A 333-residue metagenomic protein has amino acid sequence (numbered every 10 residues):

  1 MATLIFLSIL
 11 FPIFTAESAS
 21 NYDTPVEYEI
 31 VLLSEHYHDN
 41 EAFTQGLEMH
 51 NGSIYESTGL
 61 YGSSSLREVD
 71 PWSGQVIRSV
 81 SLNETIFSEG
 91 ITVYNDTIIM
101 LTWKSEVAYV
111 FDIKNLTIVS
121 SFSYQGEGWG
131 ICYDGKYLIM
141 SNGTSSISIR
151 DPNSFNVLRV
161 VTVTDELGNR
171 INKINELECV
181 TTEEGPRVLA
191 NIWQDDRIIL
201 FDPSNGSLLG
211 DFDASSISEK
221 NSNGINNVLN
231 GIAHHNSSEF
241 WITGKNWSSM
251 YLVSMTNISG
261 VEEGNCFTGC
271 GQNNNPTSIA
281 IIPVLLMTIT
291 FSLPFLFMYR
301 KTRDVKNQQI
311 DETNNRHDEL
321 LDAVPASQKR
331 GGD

Functional and structural regions predicted by a protein language model:
M1-S20, L177, T268-D333: Secretory targeting signatures
Y22-N40, W72-Q75: A short helix->beta-strand "capping" segment at the edge of beta-propeller domains
L33-S65, V80-S81, T85-T92: Beta-strand-rich domains and repeat architectures in extracellular enzymes and scaffolds, especially beta-propellers
E35-N40, V80-E84, S120-Q125, V161-I171 (+2 more regions): Surface loop/turn motifs at the tips and blade-to-blade linkers of beta-strand repeat domains
T44, I174-E176, I225-A233: Signature of short aromatic-glycine-proline-rich micro-motifs recurring in repeat-based ectodomains
Y55-Y61, V93, I98-S105, L138-S145 (+2 more regions): Conserved beta-strand positions in repeat-built beta-propeller and related beta-rich domains
D70-G74, D112-L116, P152-F155, D202-G206 (+1 more regions): Short loop/turn segments that connect beta-strands within beta-propeller blades
